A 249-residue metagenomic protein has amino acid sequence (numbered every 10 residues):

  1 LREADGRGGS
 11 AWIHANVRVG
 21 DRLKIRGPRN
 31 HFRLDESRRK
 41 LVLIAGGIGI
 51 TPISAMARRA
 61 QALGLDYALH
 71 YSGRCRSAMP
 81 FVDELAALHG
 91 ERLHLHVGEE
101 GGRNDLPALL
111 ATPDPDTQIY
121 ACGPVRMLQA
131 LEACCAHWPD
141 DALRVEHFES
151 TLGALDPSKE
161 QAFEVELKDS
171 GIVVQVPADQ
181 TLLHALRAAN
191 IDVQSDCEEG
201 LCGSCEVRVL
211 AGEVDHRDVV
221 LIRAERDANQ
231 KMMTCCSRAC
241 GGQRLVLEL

Functional and structural regions predicted by a protein language model:
L1-R22, R26, N30-H31, E36-K40 (+2 more regions): Ferredoxin-reductase
R2, I44, H70-S72, A121-C122 (+1 more regions): Short hydrophobic segments within beta-strands
K40, A62-L69, R92, Q118 (+1 more regions): Residues at the starts of beta-strands that form the adenosine-phosphate
K40-T51: Short, glycine-rich nucleotide/cofactor-binding loops
G49, A68, H96-G98: Core AdoMet radical
I50-Q61: Histidine-anchored nucleotide/phosphate-binding helix
S77-L249: Reductase modules of NAD(P)H-dependent flavoproteins
